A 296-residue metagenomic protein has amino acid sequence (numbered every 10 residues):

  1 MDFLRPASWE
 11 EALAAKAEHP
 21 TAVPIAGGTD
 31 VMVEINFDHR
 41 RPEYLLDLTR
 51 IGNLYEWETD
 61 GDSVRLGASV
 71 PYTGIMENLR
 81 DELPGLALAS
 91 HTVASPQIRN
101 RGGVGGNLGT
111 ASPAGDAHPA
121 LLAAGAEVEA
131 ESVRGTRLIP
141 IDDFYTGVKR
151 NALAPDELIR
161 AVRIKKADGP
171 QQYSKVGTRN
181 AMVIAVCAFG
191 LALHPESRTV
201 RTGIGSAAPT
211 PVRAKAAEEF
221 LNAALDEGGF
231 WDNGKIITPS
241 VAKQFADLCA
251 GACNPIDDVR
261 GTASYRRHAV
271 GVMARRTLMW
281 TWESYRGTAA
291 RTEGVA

Functional and structural regions predicted by a protein language model:
M1-A296: C-terminal structural segment of proteins
